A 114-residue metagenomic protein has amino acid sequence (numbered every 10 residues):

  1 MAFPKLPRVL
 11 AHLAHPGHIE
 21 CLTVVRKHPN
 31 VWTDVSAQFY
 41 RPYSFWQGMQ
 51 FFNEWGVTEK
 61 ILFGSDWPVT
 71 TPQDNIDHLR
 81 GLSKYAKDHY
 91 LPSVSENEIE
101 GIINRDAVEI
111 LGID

Functional and structural regions predicted by a protein language model:
M1-F63: Catalytic pocket-lining loop regions of alpha/beta-barrel enzymes, especially the amidohydrolase/enolase/GH5 lineages
H15, V69, E109: Active-site micro-motifs of SAM-dependent methyltransferase domains
G17-I19, T70-Q73: Short catalytic/ligand-binding loop motif for oxyanion handling, primarily in non-cytosolic enzymes, centered on
Y40, V69-T70: Acidic catalytic loop of the alpha/beta-hydrolase fold
V57-L62, Q73-D114: Mid-to-C-terminal alpha-helical segments outside catalytic/metal-binding sites
D66: Catalytic cores of Mg2+-dependent Asp-rich isoprenoid enzymes
